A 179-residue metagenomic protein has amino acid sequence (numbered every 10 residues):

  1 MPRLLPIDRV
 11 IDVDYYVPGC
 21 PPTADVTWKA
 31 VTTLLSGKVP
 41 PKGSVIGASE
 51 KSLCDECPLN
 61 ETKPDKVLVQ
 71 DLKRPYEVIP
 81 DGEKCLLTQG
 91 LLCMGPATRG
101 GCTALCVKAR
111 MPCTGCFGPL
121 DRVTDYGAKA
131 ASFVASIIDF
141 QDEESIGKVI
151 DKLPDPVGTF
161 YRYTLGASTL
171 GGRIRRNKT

Functional and structural regions predicted by a protein language model:
M1-Y16, P21-T179: Iron-sulfur (Fe-S) cluster-binding modules
